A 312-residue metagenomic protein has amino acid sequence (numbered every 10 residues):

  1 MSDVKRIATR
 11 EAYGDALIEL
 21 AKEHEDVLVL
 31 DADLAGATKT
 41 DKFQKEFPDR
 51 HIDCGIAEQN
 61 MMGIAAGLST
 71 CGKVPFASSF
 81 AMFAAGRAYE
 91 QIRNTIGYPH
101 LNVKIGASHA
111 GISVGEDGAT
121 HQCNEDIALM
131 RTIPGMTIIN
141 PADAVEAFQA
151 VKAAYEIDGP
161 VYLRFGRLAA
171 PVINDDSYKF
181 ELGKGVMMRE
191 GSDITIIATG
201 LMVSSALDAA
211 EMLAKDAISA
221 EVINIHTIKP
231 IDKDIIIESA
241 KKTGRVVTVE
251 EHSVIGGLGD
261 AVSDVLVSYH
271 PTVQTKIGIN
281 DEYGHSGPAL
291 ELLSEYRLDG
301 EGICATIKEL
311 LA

Functional and structural regions predicted by a protein language model:
M1-R164, A169: Thiamine diphosphate
E11, E23-D26, L34-K45, V114-G115 (+1 more regions): Thiamine diphosphate
